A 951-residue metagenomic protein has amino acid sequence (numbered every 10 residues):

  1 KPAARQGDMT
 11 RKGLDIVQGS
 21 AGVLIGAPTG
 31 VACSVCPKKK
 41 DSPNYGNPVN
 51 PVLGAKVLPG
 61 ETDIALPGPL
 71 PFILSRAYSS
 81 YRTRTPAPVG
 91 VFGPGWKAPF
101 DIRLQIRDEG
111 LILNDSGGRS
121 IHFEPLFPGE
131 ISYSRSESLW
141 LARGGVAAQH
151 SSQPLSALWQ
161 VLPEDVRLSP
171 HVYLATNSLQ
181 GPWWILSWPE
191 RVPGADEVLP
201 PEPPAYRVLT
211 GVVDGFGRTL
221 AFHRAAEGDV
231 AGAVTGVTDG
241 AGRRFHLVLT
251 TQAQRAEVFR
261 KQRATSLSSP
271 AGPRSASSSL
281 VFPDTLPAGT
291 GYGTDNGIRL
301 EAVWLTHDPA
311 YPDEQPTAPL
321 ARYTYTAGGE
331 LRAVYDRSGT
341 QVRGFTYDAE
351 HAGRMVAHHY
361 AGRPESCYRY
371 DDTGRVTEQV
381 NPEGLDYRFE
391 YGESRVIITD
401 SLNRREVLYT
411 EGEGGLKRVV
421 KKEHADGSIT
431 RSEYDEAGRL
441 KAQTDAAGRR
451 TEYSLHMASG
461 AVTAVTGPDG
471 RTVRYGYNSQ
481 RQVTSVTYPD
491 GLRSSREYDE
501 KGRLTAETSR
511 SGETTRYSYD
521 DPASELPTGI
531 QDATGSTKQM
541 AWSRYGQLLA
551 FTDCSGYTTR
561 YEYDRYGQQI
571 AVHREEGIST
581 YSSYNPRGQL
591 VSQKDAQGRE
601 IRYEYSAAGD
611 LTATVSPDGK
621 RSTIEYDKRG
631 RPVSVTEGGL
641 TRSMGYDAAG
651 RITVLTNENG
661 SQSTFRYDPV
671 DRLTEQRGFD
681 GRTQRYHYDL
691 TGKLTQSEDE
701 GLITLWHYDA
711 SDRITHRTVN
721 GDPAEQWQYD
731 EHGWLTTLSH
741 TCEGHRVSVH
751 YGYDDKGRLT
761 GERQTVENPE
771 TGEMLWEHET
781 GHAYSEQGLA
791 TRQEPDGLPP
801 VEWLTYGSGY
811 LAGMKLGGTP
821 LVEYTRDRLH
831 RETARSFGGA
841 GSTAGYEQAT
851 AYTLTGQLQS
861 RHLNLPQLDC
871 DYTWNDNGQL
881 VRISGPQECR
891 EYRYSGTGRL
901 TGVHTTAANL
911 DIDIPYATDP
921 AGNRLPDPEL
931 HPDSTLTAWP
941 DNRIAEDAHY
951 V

Functional and structural regions predicted by a protein language model:
K1-T83: Intrinsically disordered, low-complexity segments enriched in small residues
P37-K40, F100, W874: Extracellular/secretory pathway and lumenal proteins
K56-E61, K97-P99, Q105-E109: Short alpha-helical segments and helix-capping/turn motifs at coil-helix boundaries
L66, S79, Q105, A945-E946: Generic surface-pattern signal
T83-K97: Short, polar loop/linker segments at the starts of domains and inter-domain junctions
F92-P94, E109-T918, G922-V951: Extended charged/polar low-complexity repeat regions
